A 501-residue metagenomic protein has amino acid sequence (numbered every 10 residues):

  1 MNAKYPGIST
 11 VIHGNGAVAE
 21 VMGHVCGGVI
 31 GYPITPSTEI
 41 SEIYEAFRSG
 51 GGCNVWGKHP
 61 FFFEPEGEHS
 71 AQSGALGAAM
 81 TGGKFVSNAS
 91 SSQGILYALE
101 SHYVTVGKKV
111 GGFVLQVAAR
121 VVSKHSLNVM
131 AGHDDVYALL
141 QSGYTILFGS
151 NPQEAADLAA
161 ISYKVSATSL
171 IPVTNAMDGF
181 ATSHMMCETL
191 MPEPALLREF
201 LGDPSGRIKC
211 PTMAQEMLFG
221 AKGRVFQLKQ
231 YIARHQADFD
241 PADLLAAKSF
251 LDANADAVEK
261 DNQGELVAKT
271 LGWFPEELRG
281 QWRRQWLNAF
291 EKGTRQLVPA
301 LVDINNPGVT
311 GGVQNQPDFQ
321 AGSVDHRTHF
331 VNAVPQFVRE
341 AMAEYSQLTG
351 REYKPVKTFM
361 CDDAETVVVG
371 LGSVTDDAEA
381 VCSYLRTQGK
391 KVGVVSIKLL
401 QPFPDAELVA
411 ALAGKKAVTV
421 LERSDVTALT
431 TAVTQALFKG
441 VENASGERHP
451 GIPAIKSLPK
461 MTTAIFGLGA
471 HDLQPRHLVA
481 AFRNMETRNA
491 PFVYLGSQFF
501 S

Functional and structural regions predicted by a protein language model:
M1-P6, F226, Q230-A233, D243-L245 (+5 more regions): Flexible inter-domain linker/hinge segments
M1-Y137, G143, A160, G179-F180 (+1 more regions): Thiamine diphosphate
A46-G50, E340, A380-V394: Short helix-loop-beta junction
P60, V173-K357: Conformationally flexible catalytic loops at phosphate/diphosphate-handling active centers
H125-V129, F337-Y353, G370-A378, I397-P404: A general structural motif
L127-G179, M191, F200-F226, S457-L468: Conserved thiamine diphosphate
P355-K390, F403-A410: Redox- and metal-dependent alpha/beta enzyme cores, enriched for Fe-S-associated oxidoreductases and cofactor-handling
L421-S501: Peripheral docking tails and interdomain loops at the edges of cofactor- or intermediate-handling domains
